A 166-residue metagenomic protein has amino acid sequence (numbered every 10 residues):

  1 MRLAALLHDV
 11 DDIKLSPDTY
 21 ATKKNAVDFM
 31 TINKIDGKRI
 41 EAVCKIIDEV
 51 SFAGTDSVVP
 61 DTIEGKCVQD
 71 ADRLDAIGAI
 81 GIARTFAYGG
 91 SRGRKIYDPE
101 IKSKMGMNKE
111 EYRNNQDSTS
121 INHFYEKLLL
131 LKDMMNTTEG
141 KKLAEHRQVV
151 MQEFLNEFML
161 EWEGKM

Functional and structural regions predicted by a protein language model:
M1-A5, R39-I46, D61-V68: Alpha-helical scaffolds flanking conserved acidic
M1-S16, T22, C44-A53: His-Asp-centered metal-binding catalytic motifs of divalent-metal-dependent phosphohydrolases/nucleases
R2, D18, I35-R39, V59 (+1 more regions): Short, surface-exposed helix-loop/turn micro-motifs enriched in polar/charged residues
L7, S57-M166: Divalent metal-dependent phosphate-bond-processing catalytic cores, especially two-metal-ion Mg2+/Mn2+ enzymes that act
T19, I40, I121-F124: Generic alpha-helical segment signature
A21-I32: An active-site-proximal "capping" alpha-helix that borders the catalytic cofactor pocket
N33-K34, T138: Inter-helical turn/loop segments and adjacent helix faces that build the functional surface of alpha-helical bundle
K34, D48-S57, D75: RNase III-family endoribonuclease catalytic core
